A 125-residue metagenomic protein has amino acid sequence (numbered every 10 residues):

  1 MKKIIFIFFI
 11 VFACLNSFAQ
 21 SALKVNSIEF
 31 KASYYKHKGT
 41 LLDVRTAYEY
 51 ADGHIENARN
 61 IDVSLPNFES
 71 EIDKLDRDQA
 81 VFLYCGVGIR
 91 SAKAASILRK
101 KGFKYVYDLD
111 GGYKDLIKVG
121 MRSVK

Functional and structural regions predicted by a protein language model:
K2-K3, S17-G39, Y48-A80, I89-K125: Rhodanese-like catalytic fold shared by cysteine-dependent sulfurtransferases and DSP/PTP-type phosphatases
I4-A13: Sec-dependent N-terminal signal peptides
L41-D43: Structural scaffold elements adjacent to functional motifs in cytosolic proteins
Y84: Short, surface-exposed ligand- or partner-binding patches at beta-edge/loop junctions that are enriched in aromatics
